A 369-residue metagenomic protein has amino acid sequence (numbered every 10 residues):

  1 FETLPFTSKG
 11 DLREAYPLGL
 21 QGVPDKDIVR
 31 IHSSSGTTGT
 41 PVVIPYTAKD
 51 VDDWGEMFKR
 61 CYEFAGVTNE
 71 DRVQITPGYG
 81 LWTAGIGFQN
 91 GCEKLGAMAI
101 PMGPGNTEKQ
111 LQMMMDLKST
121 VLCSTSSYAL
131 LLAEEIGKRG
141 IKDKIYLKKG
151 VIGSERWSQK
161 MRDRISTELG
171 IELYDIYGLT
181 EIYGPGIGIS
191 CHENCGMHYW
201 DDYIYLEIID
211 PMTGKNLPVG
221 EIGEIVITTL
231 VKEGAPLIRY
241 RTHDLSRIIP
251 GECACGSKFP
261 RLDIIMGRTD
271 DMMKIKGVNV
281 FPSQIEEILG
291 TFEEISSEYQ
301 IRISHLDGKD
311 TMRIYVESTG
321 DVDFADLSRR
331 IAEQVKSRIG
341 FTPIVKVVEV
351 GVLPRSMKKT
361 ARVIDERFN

Functional and structural regions predicted by a protein language model:
F1-S33, T38-E56, R60-F64, T68 (+7 more regions): Nucleotide 5′-phosphate-binding alpha/beta core
G39-D53, Q89-A99, D116-C123: Acidic/glycine-enriched edge-of-secondary-structure segments
P41-P45, G66-R72, A99-M102, Y174: Short secondary-structure capping/junction motifs at helix and strand boundaries
V51, G78-G80, S127-Y128: Short glycine-enriched loops at secondary-structure junctions
R60-E63, N90, E134-K138: Short, well-ordered alpha-helices that flank and scaffold nucleotide-derived cofactor binding pockets
E63-A99: Conserved AMP-binding loop of ANL adenylate-forming enzymes
L95-N369: Active-site glycine/GP-rich loop and adjacent strand/helix microenvironment that borders small-molecule binding pockets
